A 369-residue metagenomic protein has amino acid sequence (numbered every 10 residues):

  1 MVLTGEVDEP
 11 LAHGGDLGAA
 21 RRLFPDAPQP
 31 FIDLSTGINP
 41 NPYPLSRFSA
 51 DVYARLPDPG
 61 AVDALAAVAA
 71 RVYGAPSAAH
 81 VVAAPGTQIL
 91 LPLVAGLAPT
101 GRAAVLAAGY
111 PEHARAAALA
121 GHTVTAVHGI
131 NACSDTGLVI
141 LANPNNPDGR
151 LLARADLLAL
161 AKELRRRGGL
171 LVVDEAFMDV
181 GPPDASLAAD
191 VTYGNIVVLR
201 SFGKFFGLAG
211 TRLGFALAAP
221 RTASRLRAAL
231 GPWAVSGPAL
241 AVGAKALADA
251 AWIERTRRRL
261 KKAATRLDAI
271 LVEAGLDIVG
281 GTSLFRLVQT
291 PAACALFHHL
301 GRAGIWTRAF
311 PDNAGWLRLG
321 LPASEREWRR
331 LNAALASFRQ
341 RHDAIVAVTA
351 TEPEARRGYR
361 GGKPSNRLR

Functional and structural regions predicted by a protein language model:
M1-A61, V68: N-terminal "arm"/small-domain region of PLP-dependent enzymes with the aminotransferase-like
D33, L199, D277-G281, R308-P311: Short beta-strand
Y53-R165, V172, F177-Y193, V197 (+1 more regions): Conserved core of the PLP fold type I
A155, R302, D312-R369: PLP-dependent enzyme catalytic core of the Aspartate aminotransferase-like
N195-V272, L276-I278: PLP-dependent aminotransferase class I/II
L271-A303, L321: Conserved PLP-binding catalytic core of the aspartate aminotransferase-like
